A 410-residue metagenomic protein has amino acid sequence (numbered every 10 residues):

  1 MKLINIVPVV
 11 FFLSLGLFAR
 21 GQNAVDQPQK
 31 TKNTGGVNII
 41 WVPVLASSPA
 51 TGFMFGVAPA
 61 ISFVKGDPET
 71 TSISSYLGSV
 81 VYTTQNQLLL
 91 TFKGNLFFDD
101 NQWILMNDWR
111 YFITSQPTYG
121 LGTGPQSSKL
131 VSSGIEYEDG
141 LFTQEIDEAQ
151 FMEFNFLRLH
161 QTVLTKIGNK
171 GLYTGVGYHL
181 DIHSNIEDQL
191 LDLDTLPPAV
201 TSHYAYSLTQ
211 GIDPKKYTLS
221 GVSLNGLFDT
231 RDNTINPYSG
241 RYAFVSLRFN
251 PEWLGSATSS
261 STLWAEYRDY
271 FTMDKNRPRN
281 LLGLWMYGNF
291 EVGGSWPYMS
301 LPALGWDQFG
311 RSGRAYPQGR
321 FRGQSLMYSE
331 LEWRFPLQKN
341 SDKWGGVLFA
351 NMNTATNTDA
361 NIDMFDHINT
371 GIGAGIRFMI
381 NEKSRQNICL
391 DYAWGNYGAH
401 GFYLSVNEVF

Functional and structural regions predicted by a protein language model:
M1-K30: Cleavable N-terminal export/targeting peptides
A24-V37, K65-I73, D99-I104, G168-G171 (+6 more regions): Short loop/turn motifs that connect adjacent beta-strands in outer-membrane beta-barrel proteins
T31-I39, S47-I212, G319-R320, R385-C389 (+1 more regions): Gram-negative/organellar outer-membrane beta-barrel architecture
I39, F55-V57, L88-F92, L157-Q161 (+8 more regions): Hydrophobic, lipid-facing positions within transmembrane beta-strands of outer-membrane proteins
I39-W41, S74-G78, W103-W109, L172-V176 (+8 more regions): Transmembrane beta-strands of outer-membrane beta-barrel proteins
S62-G66, V81-Q85, F112-Q116, D181-N185 (+7 more regions): Sequence/structural signature of outer-membrane beta-barrel proteins
N185, Q189-A205, Q210-D213, S220 (+4 more regions): Outer-membrane beta-barrel transmembrane domain signature
I212, V222-K343: C-terminal outer-membrane beta-barrel translocator/porin domains of Gram-negative envelope proteins and their
